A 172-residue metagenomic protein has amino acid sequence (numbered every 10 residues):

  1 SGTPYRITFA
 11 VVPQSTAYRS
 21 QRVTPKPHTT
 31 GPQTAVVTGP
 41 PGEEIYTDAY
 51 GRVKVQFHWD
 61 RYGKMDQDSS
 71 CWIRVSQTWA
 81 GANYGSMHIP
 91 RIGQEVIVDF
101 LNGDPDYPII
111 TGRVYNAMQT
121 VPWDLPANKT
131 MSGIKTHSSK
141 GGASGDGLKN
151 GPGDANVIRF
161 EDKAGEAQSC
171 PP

Functional and structural regions predicted by a protein language model:
S1-P13: Extended, domain-scale alpha-helical bundle/helix-rich regions
P4-R6, P25, P32: Active-site-adjacent "lid" and substrate-binding segments of diverse enzymatic cores
Q14, R22, T29-P172: Structural signature for extended repeat/solenoid scaffolds and their inter-repeat hinge/linker regions, spanning
